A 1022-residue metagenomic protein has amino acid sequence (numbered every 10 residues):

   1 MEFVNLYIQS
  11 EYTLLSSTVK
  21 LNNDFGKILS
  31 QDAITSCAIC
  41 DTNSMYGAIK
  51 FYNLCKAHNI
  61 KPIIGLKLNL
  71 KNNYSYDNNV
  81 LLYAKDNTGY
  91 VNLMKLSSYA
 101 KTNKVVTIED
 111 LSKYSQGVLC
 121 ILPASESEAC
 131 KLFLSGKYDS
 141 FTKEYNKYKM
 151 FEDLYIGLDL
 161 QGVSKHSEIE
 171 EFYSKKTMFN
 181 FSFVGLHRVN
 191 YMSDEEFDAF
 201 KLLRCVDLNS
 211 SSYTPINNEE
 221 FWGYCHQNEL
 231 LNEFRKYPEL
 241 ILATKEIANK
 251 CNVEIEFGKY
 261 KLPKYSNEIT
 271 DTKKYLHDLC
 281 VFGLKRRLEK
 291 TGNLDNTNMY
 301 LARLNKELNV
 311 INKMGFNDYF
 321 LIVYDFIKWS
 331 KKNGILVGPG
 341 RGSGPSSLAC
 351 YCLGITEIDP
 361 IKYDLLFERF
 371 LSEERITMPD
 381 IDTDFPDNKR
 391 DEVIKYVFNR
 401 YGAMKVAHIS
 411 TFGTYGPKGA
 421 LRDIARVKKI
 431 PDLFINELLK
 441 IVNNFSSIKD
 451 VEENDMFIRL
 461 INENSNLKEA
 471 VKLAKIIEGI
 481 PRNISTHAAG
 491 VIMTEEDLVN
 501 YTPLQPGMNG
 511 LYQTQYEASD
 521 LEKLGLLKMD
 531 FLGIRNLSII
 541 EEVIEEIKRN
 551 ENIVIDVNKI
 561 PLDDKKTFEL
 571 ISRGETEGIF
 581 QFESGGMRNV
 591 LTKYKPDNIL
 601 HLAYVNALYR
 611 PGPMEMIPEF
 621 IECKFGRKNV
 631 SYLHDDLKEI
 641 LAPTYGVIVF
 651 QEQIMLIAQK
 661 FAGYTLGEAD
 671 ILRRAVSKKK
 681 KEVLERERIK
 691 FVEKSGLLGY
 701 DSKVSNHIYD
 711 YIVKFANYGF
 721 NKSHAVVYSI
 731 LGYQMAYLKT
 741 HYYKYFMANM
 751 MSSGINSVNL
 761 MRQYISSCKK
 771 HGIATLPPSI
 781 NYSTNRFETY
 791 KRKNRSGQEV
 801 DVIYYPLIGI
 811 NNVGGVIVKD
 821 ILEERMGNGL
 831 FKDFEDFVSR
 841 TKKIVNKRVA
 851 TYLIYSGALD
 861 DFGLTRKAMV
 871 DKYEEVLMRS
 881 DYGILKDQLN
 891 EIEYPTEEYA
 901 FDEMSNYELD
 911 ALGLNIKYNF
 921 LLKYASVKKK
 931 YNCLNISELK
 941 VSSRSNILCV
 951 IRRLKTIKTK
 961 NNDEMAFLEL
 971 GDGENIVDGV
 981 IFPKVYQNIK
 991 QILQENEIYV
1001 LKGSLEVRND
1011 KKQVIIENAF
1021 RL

Functional and structural regions predicted by a protein language model:
E2-I39, N43-H58, S98-D194, Y237-E239 (+3 more regions): Domain-core and long-helix interface of multi-subunit machines
V4, T35-I39, C55, Y191 (+3 more regions): Noncatalytic, beta-rich nucleic-acid-contacting surfaces in large DNA/RNA-processing enzymes
T18, M45-I60, F197-K201, Y351-I361 (+1 more regions): Glycine-rich loop at the start of a catalytic domain that most often binds anionic cofactors/ligands
S44, A48-K104: Hydrophobic or amphipathic alpha-helical targeting/insertion segments
N53-C55, G136-K137, E171-Y173, D198-L203 (+3 more regions): Short secondary-structure boundary/capping segments
P62, L66, L82-N87, F181 (+2 more regions): Acidic, His- and aromatic-enriched active-site or binding-groove loops in soluble protein domains that engage sugars
V80, F197-H277: Active-site or pore-adjacent capping/gating segments
